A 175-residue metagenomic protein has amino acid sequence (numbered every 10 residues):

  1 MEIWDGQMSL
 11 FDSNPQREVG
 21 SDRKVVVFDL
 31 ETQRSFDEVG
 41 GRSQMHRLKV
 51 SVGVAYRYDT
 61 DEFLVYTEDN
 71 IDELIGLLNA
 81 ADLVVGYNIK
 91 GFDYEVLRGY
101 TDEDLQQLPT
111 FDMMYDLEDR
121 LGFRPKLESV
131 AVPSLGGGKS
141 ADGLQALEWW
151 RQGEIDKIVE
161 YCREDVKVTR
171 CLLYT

Functional and structural regions predicted by a protein language model:
E2-N79, L83: Conserved RNase H-like, two-metal-ion catalytic cores of nucleic-acid enzymes
D29-E31, D112, D165: Acidic active-site catalytic centers that drive phospho-/nucleotidyl reactions and related ester hydrolyses
D59-V130: Conserved DEDDh/DEDDy metal-dependent 3′-5′ exonuclease domain
E118-V166: Active-site-proximal helix-loop-helix substrate-binding element of RNase H-like nuclease domains
Y174-T175: Conserved small/polar residues in nucleotide/adenosyl-binding loops
